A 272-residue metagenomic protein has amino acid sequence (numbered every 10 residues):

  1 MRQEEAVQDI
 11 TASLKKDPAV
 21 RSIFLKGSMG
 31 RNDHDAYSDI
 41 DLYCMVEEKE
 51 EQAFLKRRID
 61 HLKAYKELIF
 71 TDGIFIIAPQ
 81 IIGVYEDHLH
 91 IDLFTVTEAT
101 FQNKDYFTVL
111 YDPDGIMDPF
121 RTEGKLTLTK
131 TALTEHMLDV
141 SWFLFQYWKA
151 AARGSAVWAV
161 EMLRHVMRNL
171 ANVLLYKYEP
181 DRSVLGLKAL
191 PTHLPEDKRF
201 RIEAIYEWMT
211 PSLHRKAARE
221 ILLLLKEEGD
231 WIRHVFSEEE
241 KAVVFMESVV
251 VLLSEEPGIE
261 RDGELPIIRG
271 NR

Functional and structural regions predicted by a protein language model:
M1-P18, M29-R31, C44-L93: Metal-dependent nucleotidyltransferase catalytic core
S13-K15, I23, V166: Hydrophobic C-terminal alpha-helix "anchor/cap" residues
L25-G27: Short gly/ser/thr-rich secondary-structure transition/capping motifs
R31-Y37: Short glycine-biased active-site loop of nucleotidyltransferases that positions the nucleotide triphosphate and helps
D41: N-terminal loops that bind phosphate or other acidic moieties and the adjacent beta-alpha structural core
D87-G115: Hydrophobic alpha-helical segments and helix pairs
K104-E135: A short, charged helix-loop
T127-R272: Conserved nucleotidyltransferase catalytic core and NTase-mimicking acidic/glycine-rich helix/loop elements in nucleic
